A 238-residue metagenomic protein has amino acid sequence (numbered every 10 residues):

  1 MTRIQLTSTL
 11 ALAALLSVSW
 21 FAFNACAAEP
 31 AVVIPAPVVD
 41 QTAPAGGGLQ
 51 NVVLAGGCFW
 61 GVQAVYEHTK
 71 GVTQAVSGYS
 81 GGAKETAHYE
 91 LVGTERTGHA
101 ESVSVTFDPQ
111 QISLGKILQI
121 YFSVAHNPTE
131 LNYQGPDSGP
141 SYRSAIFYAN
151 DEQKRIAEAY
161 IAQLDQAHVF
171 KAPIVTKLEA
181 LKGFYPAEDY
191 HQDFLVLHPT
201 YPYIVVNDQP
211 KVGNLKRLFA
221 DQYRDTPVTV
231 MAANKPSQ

Functional and structural regions predicted by a protein language model:
T2-Q5, L16-Q238: Flexible coil/turn and secondary-structure edge motifs
L10-A13: Sec-dependent N-terminal signal peptides
